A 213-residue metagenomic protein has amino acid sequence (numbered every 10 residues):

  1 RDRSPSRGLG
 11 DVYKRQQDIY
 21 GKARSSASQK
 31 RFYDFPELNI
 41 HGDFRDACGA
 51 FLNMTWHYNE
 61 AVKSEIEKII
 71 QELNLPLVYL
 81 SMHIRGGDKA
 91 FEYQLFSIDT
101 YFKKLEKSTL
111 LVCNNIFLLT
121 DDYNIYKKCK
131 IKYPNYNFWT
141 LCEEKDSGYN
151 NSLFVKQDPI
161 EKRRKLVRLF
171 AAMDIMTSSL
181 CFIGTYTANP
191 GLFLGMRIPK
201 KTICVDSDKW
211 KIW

Functional and structural regions predicted by a protein language model:
R1-Y13: Single conserved hydrophobic/aromatic residue that forms the stacking wall/gate of nucleotide- or nucleobase-binding
D2, Y133, I198: Active-site catalytic pocket residues across diverse enzymes, especially alpha/beta-hydrolases
S4-S6, T120, T187-A188: Short linear Ser/Thr-Pro motifs
R7, L153-Q157: Glycosyltransferase-associated regions of secretory-pathway enzymes, highlighting luminal stem/catalytic domains
L9, C113, S178-L180: Short, well-ordered alpha-helix to beta-strand connector turns
D11-L153, V167: Core catalytic architecture of nucleotide-activated donor-dependent transferases building glycoconjugates
Q94-L95, D158-R164: Short, flexible loop segments at the rims of nucleotide/cofactor-binding pockets, characterized by
L169-I212: A donor-sugar binding/catalytic signature common to diverse glycosyltransferases and related nucleotide-sugar
